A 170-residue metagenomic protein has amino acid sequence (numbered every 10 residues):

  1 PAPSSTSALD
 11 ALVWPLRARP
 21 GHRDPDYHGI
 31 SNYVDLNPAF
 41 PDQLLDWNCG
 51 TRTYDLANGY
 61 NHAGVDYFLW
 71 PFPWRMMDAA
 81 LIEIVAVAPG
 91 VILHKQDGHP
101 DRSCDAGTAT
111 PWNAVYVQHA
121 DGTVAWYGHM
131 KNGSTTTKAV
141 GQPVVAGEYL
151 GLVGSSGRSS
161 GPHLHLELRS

Functional and structural regions predicted by a protein language model:
P1-N113, A146, S155: Surface-exposed, glycine-biased beta-strand/turn segments
Y67, C104-T123, Q142-S170: Conserved, short, structured surface segments that act as functional micro-motifs
F72, N132-T135, R158: Disulfide-stabilized cysteine-rich extracellular repeat microdomains
M77-L81, V85-A86, H119-G147: Short histidine-centered loop motifs in beta-beta connectors
